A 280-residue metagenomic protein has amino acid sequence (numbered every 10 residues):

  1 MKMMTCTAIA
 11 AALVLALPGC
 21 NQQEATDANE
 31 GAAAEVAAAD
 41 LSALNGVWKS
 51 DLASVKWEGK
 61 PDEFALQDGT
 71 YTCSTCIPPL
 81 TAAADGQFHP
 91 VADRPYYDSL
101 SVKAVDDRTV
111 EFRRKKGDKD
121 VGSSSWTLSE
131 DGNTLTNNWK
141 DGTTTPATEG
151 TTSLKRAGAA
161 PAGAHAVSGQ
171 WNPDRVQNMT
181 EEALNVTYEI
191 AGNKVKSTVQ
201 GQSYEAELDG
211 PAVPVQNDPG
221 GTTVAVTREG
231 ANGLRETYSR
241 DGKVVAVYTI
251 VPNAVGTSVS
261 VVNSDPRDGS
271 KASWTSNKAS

Functional and structural regions predicted by a protein language model:
M1-A8: Bacterial N-terminal signal peptides that target proteins for export
C20-Q23: Bacterial signal peptide processing site
D40-G59, L154, P161-E182: Tryptophan-anchored aromatic micro-motifs
L52, E58-K115, D174, N178-T237: Central antiparallel beta-sheet cores of small beta-barrel/beta-sandwich binding domains
L52, K56, D62-A65, S99-G158: Extended, hydrophobic interaction surfaces within ordered domains
E58-P61, C76, P95-D98, K119-S124 (+7 more regions): Short, surface-exposed coil-to-beta transition loops
E130-T134, N138-S168, S258, S264-S280: Edge beta-strand at a domain terminus
